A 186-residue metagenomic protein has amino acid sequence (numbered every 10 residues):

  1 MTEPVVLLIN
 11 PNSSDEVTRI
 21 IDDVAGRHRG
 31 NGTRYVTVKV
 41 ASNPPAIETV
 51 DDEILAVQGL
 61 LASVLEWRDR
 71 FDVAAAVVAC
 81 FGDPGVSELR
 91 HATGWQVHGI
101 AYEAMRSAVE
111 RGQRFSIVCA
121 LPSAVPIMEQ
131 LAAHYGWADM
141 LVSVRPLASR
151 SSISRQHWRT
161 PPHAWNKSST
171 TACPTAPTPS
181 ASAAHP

Functional and structural regions predicted by a protein language model:
P4-H28: N-terminal beta1-alpha1 ligand-phosphate binding loop
L7-I9, F115-V118: Conserved beta-strand elements of the Class I
L8, V73-C80, A176-P186: Periplasmic-binding protein-like
T37-A62, S152-H157: N-terminal beta-loop-helix "entrance" segment that forms/cooperates in small-molecule cofactor or anionic ligand
I54-V73, T160-T178: Short, well-structured alpha-helical segments in soluble
R90-R111: Short, acidic/small-residue loops that bind anionic groups at enzyme active sites
A124-H185: Active-site rim beta-loop-alpha module in soluble metabolic enzymes
